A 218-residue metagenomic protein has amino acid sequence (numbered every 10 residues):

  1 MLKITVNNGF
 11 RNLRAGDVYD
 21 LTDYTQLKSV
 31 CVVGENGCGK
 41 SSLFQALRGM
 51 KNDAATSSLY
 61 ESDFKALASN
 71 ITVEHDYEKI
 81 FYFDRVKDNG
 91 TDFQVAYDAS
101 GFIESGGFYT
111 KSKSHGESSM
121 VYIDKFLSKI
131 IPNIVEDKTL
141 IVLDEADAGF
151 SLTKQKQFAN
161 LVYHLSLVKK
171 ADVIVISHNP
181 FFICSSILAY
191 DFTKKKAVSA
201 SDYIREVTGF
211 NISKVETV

Functional and structural regions predicted by a protein language model:
M1-D20: N-terminal pre-Walker A segment at the start of P-loop NTPase domains
V18-L27, N133-E136, L167-V168: Phosphate-binding P-loop
K28-V32, T139-L143, A171-V173: Generic beta-sheet signal
C31, S41-G107: ABC ATPase nucleotide-binding domain signature region
E35: P-loop (Walker A) phosphate-binding loop of NTP-binding proteins
H115-L143, T153-L165, V175: GG-anchored amphipathic helix commonly corresponding to the ABC/SMC/Rad50 NBD signature/C-loop
D147-A148: Short loop immediately C-terminal to the Walker-B catalytic DE motif in ABC-type ATPase nucleotide-binding domains
T153, Q157-V218: C-terminal lobe/lid and adjacent interdomain/linker elements of RecA-like ASCE P-loop ATPase modules
